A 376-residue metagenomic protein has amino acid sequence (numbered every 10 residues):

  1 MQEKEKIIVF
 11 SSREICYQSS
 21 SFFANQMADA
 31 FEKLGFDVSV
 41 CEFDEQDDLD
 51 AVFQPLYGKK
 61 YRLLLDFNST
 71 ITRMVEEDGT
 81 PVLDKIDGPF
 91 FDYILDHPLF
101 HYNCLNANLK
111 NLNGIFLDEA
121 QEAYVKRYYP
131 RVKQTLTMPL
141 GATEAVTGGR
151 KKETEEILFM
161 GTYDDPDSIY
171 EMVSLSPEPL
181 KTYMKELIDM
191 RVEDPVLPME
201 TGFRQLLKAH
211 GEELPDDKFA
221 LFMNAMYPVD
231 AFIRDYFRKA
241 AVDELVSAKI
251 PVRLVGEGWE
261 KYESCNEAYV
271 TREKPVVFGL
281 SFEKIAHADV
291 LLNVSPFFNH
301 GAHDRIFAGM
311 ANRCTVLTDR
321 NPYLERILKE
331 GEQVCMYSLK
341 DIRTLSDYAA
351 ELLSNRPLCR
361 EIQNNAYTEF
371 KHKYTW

Functional and structural regions predicted by a protein language model:
M1-D87, M223-P228, F232-Y236, S247 (+1 more regions): N-terminal pre-catalytic "stem/leader" segment of glycosyltransferase-like enzymes
E3, S11-S19, F23, K133-N299 (+1 more regions): Nucleotide-sugar donor-binding catalytic core of glycosyltransferases
I8-S11, I15-Q18, F22-L34, S39-F43 (+5 more regions): Catalytic binding pocket for nucleotide-activated donors in carbohydrate/polymer assembly enzymes
F10-E14, E42-E45, D66-T70, Y93-D96 (+3 more regions): Structural motif
Y61, D87, L109-L112, V132 (+4 more regions): Short, well-ordered alpha-helix to beta-strand connector turns
R62-L65, P89, V290, T315: Structural motif
V82-H97, N113-L117, L140, L158: Active-site proximal beta-strand in glycosyltransferases
D84-K85, Y102-L117, R127-P130: A conserved, positively charged/aromatic
